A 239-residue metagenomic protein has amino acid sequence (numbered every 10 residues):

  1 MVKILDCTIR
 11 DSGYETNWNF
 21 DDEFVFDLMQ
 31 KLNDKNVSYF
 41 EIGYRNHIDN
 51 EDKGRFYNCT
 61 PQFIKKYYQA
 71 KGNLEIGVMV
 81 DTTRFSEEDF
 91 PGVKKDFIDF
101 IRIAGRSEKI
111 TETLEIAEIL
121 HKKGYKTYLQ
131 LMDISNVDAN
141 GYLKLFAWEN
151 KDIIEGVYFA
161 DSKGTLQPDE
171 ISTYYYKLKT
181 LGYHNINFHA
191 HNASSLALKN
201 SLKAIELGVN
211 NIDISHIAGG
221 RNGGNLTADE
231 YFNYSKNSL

Functional and structural regions predicted by a protein language model:
M1-E75: N-terminal capping/small domains of soluble enzymes
L5-F26, I76-S86, R102-S107, Q130-G141 (+1 more regions): Active-site mouth loops of central-metabolism enzymes
N33-D34, I64-N73, E88-I98, L114-G124 (+2 more regions): Acidic (Asp/Glu)-rich catalytic clusters
S38-I64, R102-T111, F159-P168, I217-T227: Glycine-rich, proline-tolerant flexible connector loops at the mouths of alpha/beta enzymes
N50-M79, A117-M132, S172-F188, A228-L239: Alpha-helix-loop-beta-strand connector modules within alpha/beta enzyme cores
S86-V93, V137-N150, S194-L207: Catalytic cores of alpha/beta
K109-F146, K151-S162: Conserved anion-binding
G156-L239: Catalytic alpha/beta core domains of metabolic enzymes, predominantly
